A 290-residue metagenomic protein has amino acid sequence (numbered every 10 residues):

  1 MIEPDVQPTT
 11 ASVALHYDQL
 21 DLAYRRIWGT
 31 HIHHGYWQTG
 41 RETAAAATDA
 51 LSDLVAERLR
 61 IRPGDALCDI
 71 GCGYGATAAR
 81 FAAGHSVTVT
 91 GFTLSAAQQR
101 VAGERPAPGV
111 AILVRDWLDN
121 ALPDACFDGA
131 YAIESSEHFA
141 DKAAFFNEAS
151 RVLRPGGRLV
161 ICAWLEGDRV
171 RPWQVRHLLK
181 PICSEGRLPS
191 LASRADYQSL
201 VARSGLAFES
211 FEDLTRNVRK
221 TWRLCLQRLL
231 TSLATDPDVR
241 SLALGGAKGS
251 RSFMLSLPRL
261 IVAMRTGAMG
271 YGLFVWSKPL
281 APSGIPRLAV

Functional and structural regions predicted by a protein language model:
M1-R26: N-terminal auxiliary segments of SAM/dcSAM-dependent transferases
T30-H31, E42-P63: Conserved alpha-helix/loop element of class I SAM-dependent methyltransferases that forms part of the SAM/SAH-binding
C68, Y74-D119: Class I SAM-dependent methyltransferase SAM/SAH-binding core
L118-A130: A short acidic, Gly/Pro-enriched loop at the edge of an enzyme's catalytic core that lines a small-molecule cofactor
G129-D141: A short SAM/SAH-binding and catalytic strip from SAM-dependent methyltransferases
A143-R158: A short glycine-rich, Lys/Arg-flanked "PGG" loop and its adjoining helix->strand segment in the class I
L165-P189: Short, glycine-/aromatic-enriched active-site segment of Class I SAM-dependent methyltransferases
K180-M269, P279-L280: Substrate-binding/catalytic lobe of Class I Rossmann-like enzymes that use SAM or dcSAM, i.e., the mid-to-C-terminal
